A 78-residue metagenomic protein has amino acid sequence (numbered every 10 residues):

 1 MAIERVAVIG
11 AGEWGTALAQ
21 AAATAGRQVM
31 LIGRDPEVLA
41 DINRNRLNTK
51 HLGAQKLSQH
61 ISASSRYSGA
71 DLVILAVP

Functional and structural regions predicted by a protein language model:
M1-Q55, S62-S65: NAD(P)+-binding Rossmann beta1-loop-alpha1 motif at the extreme N-terminus of oxidoreductases
Q55-P78: Rossmann-like NAD(P)-binding element
